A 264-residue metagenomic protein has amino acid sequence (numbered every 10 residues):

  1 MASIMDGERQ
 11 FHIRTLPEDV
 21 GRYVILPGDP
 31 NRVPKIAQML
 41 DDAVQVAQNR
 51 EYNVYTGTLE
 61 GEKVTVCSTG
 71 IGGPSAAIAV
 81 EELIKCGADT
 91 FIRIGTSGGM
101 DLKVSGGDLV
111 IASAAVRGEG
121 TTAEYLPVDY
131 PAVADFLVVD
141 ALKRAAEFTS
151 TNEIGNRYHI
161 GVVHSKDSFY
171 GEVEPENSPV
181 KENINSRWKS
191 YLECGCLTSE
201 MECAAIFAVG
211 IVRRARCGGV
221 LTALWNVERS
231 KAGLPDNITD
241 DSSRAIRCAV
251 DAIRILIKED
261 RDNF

Functional and structural regions predicted by a protein language model:
M1-A145: Metabolite-binding pocket within alpha/beta catalytic cores that recognizes anionic/polar moieties
P27-N31, I71-I78, C86, V133 (+5 more regions): Conserved active-site and cofactor/substrate-binding residues in soluble primary-metabolism enzymes
A43-Q48, S150-V162, L256-F264: Flexible, glycine/charged-enriched surface loops at secondary-structure junctions
D89-T90, L197, R216: Short acidic/polar active-site loop segments enriched in Thr and Asp
A132-G195: Active-site rim beta-loop-alpha module in soluble metabolic enzymes
A141-N152, V209, C248-E259: Generic non-transmembrane alpha-helical segments
A204-I238: Zn-dependent metallopeptidase/amidohydrolase metal-coordination segment
V227-F264: His/Asp/Glu-rich mid-to-C-terminal helical/loop segments that flank catalytic regions of hydrolases
